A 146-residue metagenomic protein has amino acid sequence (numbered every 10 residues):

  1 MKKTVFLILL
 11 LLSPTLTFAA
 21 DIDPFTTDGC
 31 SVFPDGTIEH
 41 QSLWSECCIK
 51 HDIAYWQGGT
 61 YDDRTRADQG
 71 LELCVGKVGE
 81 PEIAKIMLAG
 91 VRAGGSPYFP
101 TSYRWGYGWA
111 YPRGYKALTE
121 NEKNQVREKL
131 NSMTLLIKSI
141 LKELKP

Functional and structural regions predicted by a protein language model:
T4-T17: Sec-dependent N-terminal signal peptides
F18-P146: Extended terminal accessory/targeting regions
